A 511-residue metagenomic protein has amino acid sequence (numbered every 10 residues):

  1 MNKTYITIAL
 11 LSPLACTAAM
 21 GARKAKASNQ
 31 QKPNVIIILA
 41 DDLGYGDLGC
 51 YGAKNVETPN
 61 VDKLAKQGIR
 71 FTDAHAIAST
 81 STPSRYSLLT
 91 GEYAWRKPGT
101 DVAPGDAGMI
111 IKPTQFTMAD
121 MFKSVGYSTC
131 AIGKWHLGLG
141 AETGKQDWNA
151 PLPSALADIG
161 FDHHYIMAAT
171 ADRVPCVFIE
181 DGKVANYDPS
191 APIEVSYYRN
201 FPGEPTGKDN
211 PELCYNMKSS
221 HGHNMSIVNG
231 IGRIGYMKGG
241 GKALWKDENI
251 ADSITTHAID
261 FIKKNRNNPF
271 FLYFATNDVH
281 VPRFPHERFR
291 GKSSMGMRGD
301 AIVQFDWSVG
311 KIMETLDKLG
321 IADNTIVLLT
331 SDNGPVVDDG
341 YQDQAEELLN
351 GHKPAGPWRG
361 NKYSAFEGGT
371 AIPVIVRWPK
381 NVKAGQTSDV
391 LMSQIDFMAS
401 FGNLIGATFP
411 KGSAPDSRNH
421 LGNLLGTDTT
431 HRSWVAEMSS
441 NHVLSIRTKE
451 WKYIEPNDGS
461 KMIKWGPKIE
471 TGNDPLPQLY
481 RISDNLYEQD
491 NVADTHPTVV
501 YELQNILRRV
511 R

Functional and structural regions predicted by a protein language model:
N2, I6, S12, M20-Q478 (+1 more regions): Formylglycine-dependent sulfatase
